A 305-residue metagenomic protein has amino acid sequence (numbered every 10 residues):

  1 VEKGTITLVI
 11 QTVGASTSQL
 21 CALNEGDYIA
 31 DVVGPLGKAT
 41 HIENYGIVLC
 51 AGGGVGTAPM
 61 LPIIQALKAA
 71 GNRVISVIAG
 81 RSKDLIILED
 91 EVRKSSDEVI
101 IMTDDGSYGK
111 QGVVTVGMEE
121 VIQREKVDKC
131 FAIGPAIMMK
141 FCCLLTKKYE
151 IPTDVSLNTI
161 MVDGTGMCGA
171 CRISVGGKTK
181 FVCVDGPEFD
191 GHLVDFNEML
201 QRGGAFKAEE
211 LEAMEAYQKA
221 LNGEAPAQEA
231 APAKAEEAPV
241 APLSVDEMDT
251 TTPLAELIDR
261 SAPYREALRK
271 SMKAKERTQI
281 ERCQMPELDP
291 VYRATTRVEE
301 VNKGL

Functional and structural regions predicted by a protein language model:
V1-E25: Ferredoxin-reductase
Q11-V13, G34, G53, A79-R81 (+3 more regions): Cofactor-binding loop segments of dinucleotide-utilizing enzymes, especially the Rossmann-like FAD- and NAD(P)+-binding
D27-I29, A170: Residue-level marker of beta-strand positions
I29, G34-L36, L49, G54 (+1 more regions): Extended interfacial segments that mediate partner engagement and assembly in macromolecular machines
L36-E43, C183: Short, Lys/Arg- and Gly-enriched loop/turn segments at beta-strand edges
T57-I63, M138-F141: Short glycine/serine/threonine-rich phosphate/pyrophosphate-binding segments that cradle anionic phosphate groups
S82-P239: Reductase modules of NAD(P)H-dependent flavoproteins
